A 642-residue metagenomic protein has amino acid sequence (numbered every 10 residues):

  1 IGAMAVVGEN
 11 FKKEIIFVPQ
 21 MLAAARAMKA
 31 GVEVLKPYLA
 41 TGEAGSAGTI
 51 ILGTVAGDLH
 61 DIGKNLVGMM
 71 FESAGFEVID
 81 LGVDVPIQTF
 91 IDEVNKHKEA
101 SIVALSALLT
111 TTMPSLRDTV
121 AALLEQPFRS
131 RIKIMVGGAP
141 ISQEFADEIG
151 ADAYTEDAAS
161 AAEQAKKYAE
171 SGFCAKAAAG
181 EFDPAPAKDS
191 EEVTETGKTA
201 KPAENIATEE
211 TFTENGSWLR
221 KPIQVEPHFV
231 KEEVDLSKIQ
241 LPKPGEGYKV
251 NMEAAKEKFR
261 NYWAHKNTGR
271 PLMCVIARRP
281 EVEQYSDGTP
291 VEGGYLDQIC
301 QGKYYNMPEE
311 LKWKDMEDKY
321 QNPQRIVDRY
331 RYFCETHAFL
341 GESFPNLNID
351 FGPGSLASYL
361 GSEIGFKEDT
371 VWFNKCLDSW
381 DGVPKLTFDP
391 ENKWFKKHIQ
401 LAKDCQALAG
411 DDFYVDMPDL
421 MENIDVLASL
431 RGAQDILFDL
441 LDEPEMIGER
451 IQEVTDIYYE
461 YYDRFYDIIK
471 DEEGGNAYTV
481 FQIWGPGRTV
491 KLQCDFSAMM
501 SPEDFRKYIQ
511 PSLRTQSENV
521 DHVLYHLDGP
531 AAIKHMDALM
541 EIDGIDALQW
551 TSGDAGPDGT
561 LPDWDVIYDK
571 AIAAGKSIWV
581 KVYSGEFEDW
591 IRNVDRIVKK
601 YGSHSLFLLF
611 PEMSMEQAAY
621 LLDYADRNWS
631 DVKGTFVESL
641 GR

Functional and structural regions predicted by a protein language model:
I1-V136, P140-F212, G216-W218, P222 (+1 more regions): Domain-level signal for soluble alpha/beta catalytic cores
A3, Q20, A24-G31, I51 (+24 more regions): General structural feature for long, well-ordered alpha-helical segments within catalytic domains of soluble enzymes
R26, N346-G382: A contiguous, low-structure linker/loop signature
M70, A74-G75, P127, G150 (+4 more regions): Glycine-centered loop/turn motif at secondary-structure junctions
D147-T155, M316, Y320, F607-A619: Short, flexible active-site recognition loops that position polar ligands and cofactors
A203, F212-G302, M307-L311, L340-N348 (+2 more regions): Active-site loop segments of alpha/beta catalytic cores
D315-Y359: Membrane helical hairpin/interfacial module
